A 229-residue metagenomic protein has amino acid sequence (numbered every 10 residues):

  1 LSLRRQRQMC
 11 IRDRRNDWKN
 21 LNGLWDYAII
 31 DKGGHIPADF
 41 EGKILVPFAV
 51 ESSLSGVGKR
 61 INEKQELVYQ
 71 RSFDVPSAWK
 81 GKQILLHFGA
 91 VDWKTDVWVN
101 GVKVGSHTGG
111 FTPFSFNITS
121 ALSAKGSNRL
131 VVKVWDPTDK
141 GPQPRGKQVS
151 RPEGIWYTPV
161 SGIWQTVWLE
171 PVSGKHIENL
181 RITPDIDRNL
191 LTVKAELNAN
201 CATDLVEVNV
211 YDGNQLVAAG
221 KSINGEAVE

Functional and structural regions predicted by a protein language model:
L1-I11: Single conserved hydrophobic/aromatic residue that forms the stacking wall/gate of nucleotide- or nucleobase-binding
R15-I29: Mature N-terminal segment immediately following signal peptide/propeptide cleavage in secreted/periplasmic
R15-N16, R60-K64, T183-I186: Short, solvent-exposed beta-strand/turn "edge" segments of beta-rich domains on protein surfaces
D26-K32, K59-R60, K64-I177, N200-A202 (+2 more regions): Accessory beta-strand-rich segments of carbohydrate-active enzymes
A28-A38, S52-S55: Short, solvent-exposed loop/turn elements at domain surfaces
T112-F114, G225-E229: Aromatic sugar-binding surface patches on proteins that engage polysaccharides or sugar-phosphate polymers
P171-C201: Surface beta-strand/loop "capping" patches
